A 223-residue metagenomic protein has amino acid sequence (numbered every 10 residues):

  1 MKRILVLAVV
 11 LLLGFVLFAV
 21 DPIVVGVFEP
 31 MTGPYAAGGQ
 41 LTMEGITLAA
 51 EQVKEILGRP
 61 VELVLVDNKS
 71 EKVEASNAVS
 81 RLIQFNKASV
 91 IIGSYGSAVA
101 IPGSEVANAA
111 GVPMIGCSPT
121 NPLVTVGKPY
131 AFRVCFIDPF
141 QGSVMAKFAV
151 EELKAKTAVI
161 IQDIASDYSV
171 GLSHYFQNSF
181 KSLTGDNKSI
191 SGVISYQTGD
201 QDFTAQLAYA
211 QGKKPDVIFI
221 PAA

Functional and structural regions predicted by a protein language model:
M1-V24, E55-I56, I83: Short, low-complexity disordered leader/linker segments with a strong preference for bacterial N-terminal type II
D21-G39, S94-Y95, T157-D163: Short beta-strand segments enriched in small/hydrophobic residues
D21-V24, R59-E62, F85-V90, A109-M114 (+4 more regions): Loop/turn elements at helix/coil->beta-strand transitions in domains of secreted/extracellular proteins
P22, A37-E44, Q52-T125, V134 (+2 more regions): Beta-alpha junction/loop-to-helix N-cap segments that form part of ligand/metal-binding clefts
P34-E44, S166-H174: Glycine- and acidic-residue-enriched helix-capping/strand-helix junction motifs
M43, N108-A109, H174-S179, Y209: Short, solvent-exposed amphipathic alpha-helical segments in soluble enzyme and RNA/protein-processing domains
T47, V73-Q84, I101, S143-E151 (+2 more regions): Amphipathic, non-transmembrane alpha-helical secondary structure
A131-T198, V217: An alpha-beta-alpha
